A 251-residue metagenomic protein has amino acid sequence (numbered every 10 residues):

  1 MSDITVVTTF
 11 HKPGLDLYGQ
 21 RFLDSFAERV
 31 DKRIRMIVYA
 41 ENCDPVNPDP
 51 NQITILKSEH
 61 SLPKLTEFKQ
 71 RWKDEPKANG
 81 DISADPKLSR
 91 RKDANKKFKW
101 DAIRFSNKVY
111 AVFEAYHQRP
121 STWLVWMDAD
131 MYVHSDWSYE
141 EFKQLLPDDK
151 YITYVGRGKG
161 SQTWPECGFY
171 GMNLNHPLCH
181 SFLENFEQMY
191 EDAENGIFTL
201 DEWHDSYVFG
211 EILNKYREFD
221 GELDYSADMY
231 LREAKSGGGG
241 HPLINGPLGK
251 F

Functional and structural regions predicted by a protein language model:
M1-A94, H117-S121, L174, P247-F251: N-terminal anchoring/stem segment of glycosyltransferases
P13-L17, A102-S106, L200-W203: Conserved phosphate-coordination/catalytic loops
Q20, S106-Y110, W203-E211: A structural signal for well-ordered alpha-helical segments within the folded catalytic domains of diverse enzymes
R90-K99, N195: Short glycine/proline- and acidic residue-enriched helix-loop micro-motifs that form flexible lids or anion-recognition
W100, R104-Y154: GT-A fold catalytic core of metal-dependent nucleotide-sugar glycosyltransferases, centered on the diacidic
K108, M127, P165-G168, D205: Residues that flank catalytic or metal-binding motifs in active/ligand-binding sites
H134-E202: Conserved catalytic core of nucleotide-sugar-dependent glycosyltransferases
M172-F251: Catalytic core and acceptor-binding pocket of nucleotide-sugar-dependent glycosyltransferases
